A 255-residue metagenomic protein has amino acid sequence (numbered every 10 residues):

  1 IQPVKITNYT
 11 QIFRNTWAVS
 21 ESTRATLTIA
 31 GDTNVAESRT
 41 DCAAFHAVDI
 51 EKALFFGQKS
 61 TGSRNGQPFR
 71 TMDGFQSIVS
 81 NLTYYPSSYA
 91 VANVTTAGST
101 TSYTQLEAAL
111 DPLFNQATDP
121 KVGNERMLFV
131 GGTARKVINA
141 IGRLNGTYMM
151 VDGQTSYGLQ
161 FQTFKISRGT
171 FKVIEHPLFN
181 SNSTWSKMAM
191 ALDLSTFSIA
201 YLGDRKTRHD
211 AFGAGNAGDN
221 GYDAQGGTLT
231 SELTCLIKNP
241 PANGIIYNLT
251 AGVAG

Functional and structural regions predicted by a protein language model:
I1-G255: Core alpha/beta structural scaffold of self-assembling particle/tube/pore-forming proteins
